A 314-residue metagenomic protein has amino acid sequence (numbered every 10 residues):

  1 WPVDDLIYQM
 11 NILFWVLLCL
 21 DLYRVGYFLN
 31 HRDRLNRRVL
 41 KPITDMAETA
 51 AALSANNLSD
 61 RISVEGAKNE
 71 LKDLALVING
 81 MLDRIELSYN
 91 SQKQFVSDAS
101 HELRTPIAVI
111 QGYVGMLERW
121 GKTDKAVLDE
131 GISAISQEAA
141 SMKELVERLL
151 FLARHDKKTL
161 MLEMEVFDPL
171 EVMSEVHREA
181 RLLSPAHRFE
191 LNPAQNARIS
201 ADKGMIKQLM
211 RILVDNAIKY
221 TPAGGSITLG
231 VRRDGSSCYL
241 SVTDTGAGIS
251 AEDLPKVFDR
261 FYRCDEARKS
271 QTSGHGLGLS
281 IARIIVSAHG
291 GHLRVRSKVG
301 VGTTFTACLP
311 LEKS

Functional and structural regions predicted by a protein language model:
V3-S97, A108-R119, R154, R260 (+5 more regions): Membrane-proximal HAMP signal-relay module
Q137-M142: Short alpha-helical segment of the dimerization/phosphotransfer core of two-component systems
E163-F167, A186-R198: Conserved catalytic submotifs in the C-terminal HATPase_c
D168-E179: Short beta-to-alpha transition helix within the HATPase_c
A217-I218: Short helix-loop "hinge" at the ATP-lid/N-box region of the Bergerat-fold HATPase_c
G224-S236: Short beta-strand/loop element within the Bergerat-fold HATPase_c
D244: Acidic ATP/Mg2+-coordinating residue in the GHKL
I249-R263: Short conserved segment of the HATPase_c
